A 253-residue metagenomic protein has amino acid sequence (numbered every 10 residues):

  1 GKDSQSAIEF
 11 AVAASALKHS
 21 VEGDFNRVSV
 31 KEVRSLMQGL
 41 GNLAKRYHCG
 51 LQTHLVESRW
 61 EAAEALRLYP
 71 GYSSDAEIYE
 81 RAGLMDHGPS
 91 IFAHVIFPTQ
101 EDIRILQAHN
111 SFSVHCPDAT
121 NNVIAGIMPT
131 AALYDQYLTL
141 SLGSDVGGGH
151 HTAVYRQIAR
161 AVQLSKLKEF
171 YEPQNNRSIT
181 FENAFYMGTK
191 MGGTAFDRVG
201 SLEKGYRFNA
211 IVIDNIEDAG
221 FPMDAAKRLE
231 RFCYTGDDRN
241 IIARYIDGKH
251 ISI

Functional and structural regions predicted by a protein language model:
G1-S90: Metal-coordinating catalytic core of metallo-dependent amide/deamination hydrolases
V12, H54, Y79, L106 (+4 more regions): Conserved, mostly hydrophobic/aromatic
A16-K18, L55-R59, I96-P98, P117-N121 (+1 more regions): Active-site-proximal loop/turn and secondary-structure-junction residues that shape catalytic pockets, frequently
K18, E22, R59-Y72, Q100-Q107 (+3 more regions): Histidine/acidic-residue-rich catalytic or RNA/ligand-binding cores of hydrolases and nuclease-related proteins
R46-Y47, H109, Q136: Helix C-cap/helix->beta junction micro-motif
Q52, I91-A93, V114, S141-G143: Structural detector of well-ordered beta-strand residues that form the stable sheet scaffold of enzyme domains
I78-H87, A131-E217: His/Asp/Glu-enriched, well-ordered alpha-helical/loop segment that forms or immediately abuts the divalent-metal
R207-I253: C-terminal cap of metal-dependent C-N hydrolases
